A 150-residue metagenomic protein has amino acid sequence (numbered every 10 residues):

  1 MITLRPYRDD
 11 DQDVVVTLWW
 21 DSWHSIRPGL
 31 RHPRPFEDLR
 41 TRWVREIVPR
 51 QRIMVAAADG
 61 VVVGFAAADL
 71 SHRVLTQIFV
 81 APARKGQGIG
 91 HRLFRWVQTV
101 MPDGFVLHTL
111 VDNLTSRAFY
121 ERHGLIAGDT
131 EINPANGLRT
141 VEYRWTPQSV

Functional and structural regions predicted by a protein language model:
M1-D10, W145-V150: Conserved N-terminal entry element of GNAT/NAT acetyltransferase domains
P6-Q12, V16-A83, F94-W96, V100 (+1 more regions): Acetyl-CoA-dependent GNAT
Q51, L138-E142: Short hydrophobic/aromatic beta-strand or adjacent loop that forms the aromatic wall/cage of a ligand/substrate-binding
V61, Q77, A81-R95, L110-A118 (+1 more regions): Conserved glycine-rich acetyl-CoA-binding loop
V100-D112: Conserved GNAT acetyl-CoA-binding A-motif
N113-L114, P134-R139: Short acidic/glycine-enriched loop/turn segments that link adjacent beta-strands
E121-D129: Conserved acetyl-CoA-binding loop of GNAT-fold acetyltransferases
